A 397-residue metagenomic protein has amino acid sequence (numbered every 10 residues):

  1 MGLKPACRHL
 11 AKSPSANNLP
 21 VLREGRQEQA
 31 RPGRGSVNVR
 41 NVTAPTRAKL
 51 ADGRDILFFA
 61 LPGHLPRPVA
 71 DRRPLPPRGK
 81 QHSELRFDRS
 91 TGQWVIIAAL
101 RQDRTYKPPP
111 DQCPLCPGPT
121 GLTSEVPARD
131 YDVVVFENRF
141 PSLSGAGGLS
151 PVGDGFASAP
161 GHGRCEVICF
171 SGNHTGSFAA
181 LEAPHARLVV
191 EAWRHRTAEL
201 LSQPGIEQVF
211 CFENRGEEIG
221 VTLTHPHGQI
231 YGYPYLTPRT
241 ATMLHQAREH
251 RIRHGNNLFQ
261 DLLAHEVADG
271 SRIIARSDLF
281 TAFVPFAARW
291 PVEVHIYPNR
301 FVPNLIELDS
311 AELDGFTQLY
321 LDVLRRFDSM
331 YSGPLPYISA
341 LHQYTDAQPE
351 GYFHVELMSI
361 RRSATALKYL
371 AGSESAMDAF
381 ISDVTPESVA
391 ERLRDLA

Functional and structural regions predicted by a protein language model:
S13-S15, S36: Serine residues within intrinsically disordered or low-complexity segments
R23-Q27: Short Gly/Ser/Thr- and charged-rich N-terminal loops/segments that act as flexible capping/hinge elements
V37-A397: HIT superfamily nucleotide-processing domains
